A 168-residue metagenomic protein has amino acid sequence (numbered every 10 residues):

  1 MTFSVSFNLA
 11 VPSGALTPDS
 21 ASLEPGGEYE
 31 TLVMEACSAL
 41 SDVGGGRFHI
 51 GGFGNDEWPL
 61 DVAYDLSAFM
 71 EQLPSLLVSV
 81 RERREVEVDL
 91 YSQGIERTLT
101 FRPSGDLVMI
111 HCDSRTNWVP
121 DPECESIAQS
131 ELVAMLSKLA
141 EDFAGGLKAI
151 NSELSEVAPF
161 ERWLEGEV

Functional and structural regions predicted by a protein language model:
M1-D65: N-terminal low-complexity, intrinsically disordered segments
E28-Y29, E71-P74, I110-C112, P122-E123 (+1 more regions): Short, surface-exposed linear patches
Y29-V33, R81-R83, Y91-Q93: Short amphipathic alpha-helical surface micro-motifs
S41-D42, V80, R102-G105: Short, ordered beta-strand-loop transition motifs
L60-R83, E87: Compact, well-ordered interaction domains used in eukaryotic information-processing assemblies
S67, E71-P74, D106, A134-S137 (+1 more regions): Generic structural signal for well-ordered, non-transmembrane alpha-helical segments in soluble/cytosolic regions
R84-A128: An exposed acidic His-Trp-rich patch
T116-V168: Mixed-charge, glycine-accented linear interaction segment located at domain edges/termini
